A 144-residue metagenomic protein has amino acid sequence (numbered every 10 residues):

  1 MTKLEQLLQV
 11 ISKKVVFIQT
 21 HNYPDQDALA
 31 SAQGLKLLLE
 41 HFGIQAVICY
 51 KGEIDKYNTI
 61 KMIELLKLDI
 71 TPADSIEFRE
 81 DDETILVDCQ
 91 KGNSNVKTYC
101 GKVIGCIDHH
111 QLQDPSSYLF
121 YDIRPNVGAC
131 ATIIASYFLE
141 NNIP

Functional and structural regions predicted by a protein language model:
M1-P144: Replace "Mg2+/Mn2+-dependent" with "divalent metal-dependent
